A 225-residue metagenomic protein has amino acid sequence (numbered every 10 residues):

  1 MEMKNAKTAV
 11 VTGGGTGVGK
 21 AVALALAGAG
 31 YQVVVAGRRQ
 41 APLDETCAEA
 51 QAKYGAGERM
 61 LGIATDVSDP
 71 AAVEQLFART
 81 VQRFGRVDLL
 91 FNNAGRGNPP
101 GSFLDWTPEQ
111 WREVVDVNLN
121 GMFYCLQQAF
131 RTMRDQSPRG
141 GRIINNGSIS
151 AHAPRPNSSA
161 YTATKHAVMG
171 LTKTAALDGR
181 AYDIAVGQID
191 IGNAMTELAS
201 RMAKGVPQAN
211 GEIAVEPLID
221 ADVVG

Functional and structural regions predicted by a protein language model:
G15-G17: Conserved glycine-rich cofactor-binding loop
Y31-E45: Conserved glycine-rich Rossmann-like NAD(P)H-binding loop of the short-chain dehydrogenase/reductase
A64-L76, P108: The beta1-alpha1 cofactor-binding region of Rossmann-like NAD(H)/NADP(H)-dependent oxidoreductases
G101-F103, Q110-R112: Substrate-binding pocket helix/loop in short-chain dehydrogenase/reductase
L126, T164: Active-site helix of classical SDR
S148: Residue(s) in the substrate-gating loop at a strand-loop-helix junction that position the organic substrate next
I184, Q188-I189, K204-G225: C-terminal helical subdomain
